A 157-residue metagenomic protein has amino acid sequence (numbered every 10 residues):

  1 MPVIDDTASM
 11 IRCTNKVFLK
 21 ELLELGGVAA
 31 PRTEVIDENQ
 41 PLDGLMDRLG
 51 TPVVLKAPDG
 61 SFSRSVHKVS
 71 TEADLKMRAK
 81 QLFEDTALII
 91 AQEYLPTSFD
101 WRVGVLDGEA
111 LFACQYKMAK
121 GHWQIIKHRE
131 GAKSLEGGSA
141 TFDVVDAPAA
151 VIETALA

Functional and structural regions predicted by a protein language model:
M1: Short, structured active-site "lid" loops
D5: Glycine/small-residue-rich loop that forms an oxyanion/phosphate-binding "nest" at active or ligand-binding sites
M10-W101, A150: Active-site nucleotide/adenylate-binding loops and adjacent lid/helix of ATP-dependent enzymes
H67, W101-G104, Y116, Q124: Short, well-ordered secondary-structure micro-motifs
Q81-L82, A110-S134: Catalytic core of tubulin tyrosine ligase-like
V105-E109: Short acidic-glycine loop/turn motifs at beta-strand connectors
I126-A157: A long amphipathic alpha-helix within ATP-dependent nucleotide-binding catalytic cores
